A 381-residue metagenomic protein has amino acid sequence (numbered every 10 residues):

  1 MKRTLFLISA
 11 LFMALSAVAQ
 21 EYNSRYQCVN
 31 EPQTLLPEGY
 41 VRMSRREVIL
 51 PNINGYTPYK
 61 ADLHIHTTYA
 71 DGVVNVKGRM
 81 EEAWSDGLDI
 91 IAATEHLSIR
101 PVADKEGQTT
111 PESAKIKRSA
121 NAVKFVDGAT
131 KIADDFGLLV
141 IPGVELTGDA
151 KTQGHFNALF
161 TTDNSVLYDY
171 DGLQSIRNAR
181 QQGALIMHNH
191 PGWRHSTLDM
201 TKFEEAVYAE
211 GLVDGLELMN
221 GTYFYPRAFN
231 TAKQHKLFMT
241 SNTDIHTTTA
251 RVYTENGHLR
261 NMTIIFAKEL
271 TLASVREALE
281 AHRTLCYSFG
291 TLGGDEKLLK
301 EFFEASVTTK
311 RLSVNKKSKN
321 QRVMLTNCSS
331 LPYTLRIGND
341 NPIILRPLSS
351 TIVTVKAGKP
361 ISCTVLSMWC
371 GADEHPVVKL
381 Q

Functional and structural regions predicted by a protein language model:
K2-I8: Sec-dependent signal peptide recognition, specifically the positively charged N-region followed immediately by
A10-V18: Hydrophobic h-region of N-terminal signal peptides that target proteins for export in Gram-negative bacteria
S16, I91, L97-D104, T247-E255: Short, compositionally biased low-complexity segments
Q20-A61, M80, A150-T161, S196-Q381: Charged catalytic cores and adjacent phosphate/nucleic-acid-binding surfaces used for phosphate/nucleic-acid chemistry
C28, L35-Q182, N189, L198 (+4 more regions): A metal-dependent hydrolase metal-coordination microenvironment
H96, L146, G192, I245 (+1 more regions): Residue-level "edge-of-site" marker
E106-T110, M187-P191, R311, W369-D373: A general structural signal for short secondary-structure boundary/capping elements
A184-I186, M239: Generic beta-sheet signal
